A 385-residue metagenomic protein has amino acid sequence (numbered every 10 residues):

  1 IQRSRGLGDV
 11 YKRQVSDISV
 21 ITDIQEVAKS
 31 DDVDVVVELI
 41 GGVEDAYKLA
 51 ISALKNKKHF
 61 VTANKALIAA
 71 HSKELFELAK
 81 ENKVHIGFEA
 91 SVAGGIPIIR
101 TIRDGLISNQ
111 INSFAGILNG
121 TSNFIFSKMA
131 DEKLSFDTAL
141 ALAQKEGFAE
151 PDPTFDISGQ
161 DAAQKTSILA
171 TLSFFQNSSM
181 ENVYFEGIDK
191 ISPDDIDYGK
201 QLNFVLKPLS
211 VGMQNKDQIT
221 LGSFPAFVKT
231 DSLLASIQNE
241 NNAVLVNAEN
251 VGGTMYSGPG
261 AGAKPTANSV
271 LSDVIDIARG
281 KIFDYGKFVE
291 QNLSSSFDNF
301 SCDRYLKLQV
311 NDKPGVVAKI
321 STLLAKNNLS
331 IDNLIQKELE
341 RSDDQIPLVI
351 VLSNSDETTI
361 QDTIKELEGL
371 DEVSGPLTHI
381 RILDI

Functional and structural regions predicted by a protein language model:
I1-Y11: Single conserved hydrophobic/aromatic residue that forms the stacking wall/gate of nucleotide- or nucleobase-binding
I21, V61-A63, I86-A90, S113-G116 (+2 more regions): General beta-strand structural signal in soluble alpha/beta enzymes
T22-A63: Rossmann-fold NAD(P) dinucleotide-binding segment
Y47-S52, K65-R103: Rossmann-fold NAD(P)-binding glycine/threonine-rich loop
I98-I111, S122-L134, Q164-S178, D273: Oxidoreductase and adenylate-handling cofactor-binding alpha/beta cores
N112-A115, N123-F126, A130, L142 (+4 more regions): Catalytic, metal-anchored helix/loop core of enzyme active sites in primary metabolism
T138-S236, N241-A243: Substrate-binding/catalytic subdomain of NAD(P)-dependent oxidoreductase enzymes
S269, V274-I385: A conserved regulatory-domain signal marking ACT and ACT-like small-molecule sensing domains and adjacent regulatory
